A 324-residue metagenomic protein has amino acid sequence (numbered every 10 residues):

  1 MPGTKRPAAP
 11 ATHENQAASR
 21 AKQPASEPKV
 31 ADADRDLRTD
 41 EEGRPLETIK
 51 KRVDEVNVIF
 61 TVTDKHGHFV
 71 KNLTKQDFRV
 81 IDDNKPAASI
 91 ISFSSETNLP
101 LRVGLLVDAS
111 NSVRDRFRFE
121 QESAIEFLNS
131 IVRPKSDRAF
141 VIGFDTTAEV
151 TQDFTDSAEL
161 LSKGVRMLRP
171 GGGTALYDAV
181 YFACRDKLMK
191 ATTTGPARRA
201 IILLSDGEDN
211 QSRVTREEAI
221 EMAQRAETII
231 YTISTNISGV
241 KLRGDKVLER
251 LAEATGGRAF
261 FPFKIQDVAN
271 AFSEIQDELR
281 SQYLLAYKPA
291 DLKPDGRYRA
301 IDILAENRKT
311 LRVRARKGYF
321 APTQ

Functional and structural regions predicted by a protein language model:
M1-Q324: Scaffold/interface architecture of coatomer-like assemblies
